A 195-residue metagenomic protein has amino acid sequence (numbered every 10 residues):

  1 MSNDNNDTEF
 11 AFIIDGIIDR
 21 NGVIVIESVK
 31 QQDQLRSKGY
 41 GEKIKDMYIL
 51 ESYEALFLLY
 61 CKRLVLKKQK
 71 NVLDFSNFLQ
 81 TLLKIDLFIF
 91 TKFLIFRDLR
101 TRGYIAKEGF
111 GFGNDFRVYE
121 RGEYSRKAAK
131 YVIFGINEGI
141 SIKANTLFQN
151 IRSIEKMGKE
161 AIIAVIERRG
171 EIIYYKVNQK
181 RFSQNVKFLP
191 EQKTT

Functional and structural regions predicted by a protein language model:
M1-T195: Long Lys/Arg-rich low-complexity intrinsically disordered regions in nucleic-acid-associated proteins
